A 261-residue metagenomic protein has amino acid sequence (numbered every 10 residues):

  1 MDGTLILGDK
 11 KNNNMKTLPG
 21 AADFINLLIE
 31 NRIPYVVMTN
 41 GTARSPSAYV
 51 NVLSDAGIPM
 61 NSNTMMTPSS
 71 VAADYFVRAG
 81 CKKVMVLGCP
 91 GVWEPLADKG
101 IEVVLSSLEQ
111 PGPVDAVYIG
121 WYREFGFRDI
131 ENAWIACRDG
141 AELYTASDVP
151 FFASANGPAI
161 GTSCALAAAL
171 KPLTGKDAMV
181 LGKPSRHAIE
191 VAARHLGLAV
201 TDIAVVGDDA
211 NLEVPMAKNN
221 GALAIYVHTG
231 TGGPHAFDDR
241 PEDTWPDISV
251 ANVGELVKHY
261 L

Functional and structural regions predicted by a protein language model:
M1-I33, S47-N63, A73, V77-L261: Asp-based, Mg2+/Mn2+-dependent phosphohydrolase catalytic module
V36-M38: Domain-scale selection of a single, long terminal region that carries the protein's primary operational module
G41: Conserved phosphate/oxyanion-binding catalytic-loop motifs
R44: Active-site environment of divalent metal-dependent phosphoester hydrolases
